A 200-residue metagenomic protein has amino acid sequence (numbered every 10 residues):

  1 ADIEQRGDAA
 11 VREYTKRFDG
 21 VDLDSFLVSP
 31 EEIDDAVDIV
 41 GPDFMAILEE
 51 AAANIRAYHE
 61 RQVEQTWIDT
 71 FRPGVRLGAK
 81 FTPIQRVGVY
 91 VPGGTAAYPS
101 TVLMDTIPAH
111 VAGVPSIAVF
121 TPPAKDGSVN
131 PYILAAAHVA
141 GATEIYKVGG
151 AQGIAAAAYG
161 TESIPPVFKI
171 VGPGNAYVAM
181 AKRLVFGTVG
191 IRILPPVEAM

Functional and structural regions predicted by a protein language model:
A1-Q85: N-terminal Rossmann-like NAD(P)+-binding subdomain of aldehyde/semialdehyde dehydrogenases
E4, V11, V37, G41-I55 (+9 more regions): Generic structural signal for well-ordered, non-membrane alpha-helical segments in soluble metabolic enzymes
E32-A36, H138, V197: Acidic/polar active-site rim loop that often engages polyanionic ligands
D69-A135: Conserved small-residue-rich beta-alpha loop and adjacent elements that most often cradle the phosphate/pyrophosphate
P131-I145: Active-site-proximal helix-loop elements at catalytic-domain edges
G141-M200: Conserved NAD(P)+-binding/catalytic subdomain of aldehyde/semialdehyde dehydrogenases
